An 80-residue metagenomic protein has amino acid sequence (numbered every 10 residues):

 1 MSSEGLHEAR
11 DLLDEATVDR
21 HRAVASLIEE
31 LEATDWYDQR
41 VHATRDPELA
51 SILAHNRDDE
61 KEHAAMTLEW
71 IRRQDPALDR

Functional and structural regions predicted by a protein language model:
M1-R80: Non-heme di-metal
